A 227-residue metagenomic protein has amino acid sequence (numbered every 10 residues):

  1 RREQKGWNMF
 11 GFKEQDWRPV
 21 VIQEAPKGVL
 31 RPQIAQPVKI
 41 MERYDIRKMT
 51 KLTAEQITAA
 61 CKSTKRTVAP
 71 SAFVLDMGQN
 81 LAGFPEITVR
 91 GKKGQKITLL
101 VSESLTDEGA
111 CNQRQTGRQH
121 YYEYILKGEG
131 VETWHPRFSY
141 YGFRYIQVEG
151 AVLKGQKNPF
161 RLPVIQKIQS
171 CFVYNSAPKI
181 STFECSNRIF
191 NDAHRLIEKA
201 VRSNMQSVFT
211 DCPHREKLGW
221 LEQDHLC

Functional and structural regions predicted by a protein language model:
R1-H214, E222-Q223: Extracellular/oxidizing-compartment recognition motifs
K217: A glycine-rich phosphate-binding loop feature that marks nucleotide/adenosyl-phosphate handling sites
C227: P-loop NTPase catalytic core of nucleic-acid-dependent motor ATPases
